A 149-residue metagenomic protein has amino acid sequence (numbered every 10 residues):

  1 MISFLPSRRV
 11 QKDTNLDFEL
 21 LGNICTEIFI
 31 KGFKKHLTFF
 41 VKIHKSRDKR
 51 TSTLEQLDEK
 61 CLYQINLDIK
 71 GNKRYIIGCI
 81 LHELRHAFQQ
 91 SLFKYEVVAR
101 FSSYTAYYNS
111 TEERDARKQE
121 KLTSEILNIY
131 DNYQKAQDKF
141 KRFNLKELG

Functional and structural regions predicted by a protein language model:
M1, K35, F39-K45: Predominantly extracellular/secreted Zn2+-dependent metalloproteases
I2-V10: Acidic/histidine-rich, surface-exposed loop or edge segments in extracytoplasmic proteins
D13-H36: Zn2+-dependent metallopeptidase catalytic core
K42-R74: Active-site scaffold of zinc-dependent metalloenzymes
N72-F88: Short alpha-helix carrying the canonical HExxH Zn2+-binding catalytic motif
R74, E120-G149: Long, well-structured alpha-helical subdomains associated with metal-dependent extracellular/ecto-lumenal hydrolases
R74-Y75, Q90-K118: Post-HEXXH active-site segment of zinc metalloproteases
F88-A99, E125-Y133: Substrate-binding/catalytic groove segments of enzymes that remodel or degrade extracellular structural polymers
